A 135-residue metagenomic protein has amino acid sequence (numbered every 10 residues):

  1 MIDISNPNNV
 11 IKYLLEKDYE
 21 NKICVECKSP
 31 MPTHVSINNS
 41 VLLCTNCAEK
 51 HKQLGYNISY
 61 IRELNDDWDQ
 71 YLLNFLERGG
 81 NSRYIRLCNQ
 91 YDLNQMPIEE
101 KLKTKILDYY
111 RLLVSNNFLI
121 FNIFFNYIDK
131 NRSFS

Functional and structural regions predicted by a protein language model:
M1-M31, Y56-S135: Intrinsically disordered, low-complexity regulatory regions in eukaryotic proteins
N6-I11, N38-V41, K50: Generic detector of short, locally flexible boundary/turn motifs and exposed helical patches
E20, I37-N38: Short loop/turn elements that form and flank the Walker-type P-loop nucleotide-binding site in RecA-like NTPase cores
I23, S40-L43: The −1 position to Zn-ligating cysteines in a subset of zinc-ribbon hairpins
T33-H34, Q53: Short, non-ligating residues that shape and space the ligands of small metal-coordination modules and catalytic
S36-I37, E99: Alpha-helix N-cap/helix-initiation sites
L42-I58: Cys/His-coordinated zinc-finger cores
